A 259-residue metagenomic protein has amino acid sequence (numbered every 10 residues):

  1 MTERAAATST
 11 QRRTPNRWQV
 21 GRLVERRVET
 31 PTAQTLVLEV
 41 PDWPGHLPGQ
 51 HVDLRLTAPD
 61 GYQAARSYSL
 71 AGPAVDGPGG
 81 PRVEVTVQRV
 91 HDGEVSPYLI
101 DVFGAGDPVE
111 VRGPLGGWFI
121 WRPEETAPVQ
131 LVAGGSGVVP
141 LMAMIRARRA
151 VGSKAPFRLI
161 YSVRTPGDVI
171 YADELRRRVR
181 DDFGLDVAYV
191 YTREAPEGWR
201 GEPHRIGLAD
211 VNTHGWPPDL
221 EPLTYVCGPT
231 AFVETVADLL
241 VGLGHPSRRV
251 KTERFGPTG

Functional and structural regions predicted by a protein language model:
R4-D107, V163-T165, V190-E194: Ferredoxin-reductase
R13-R17, P156-G259: Reductase modules of NAD(P)H-dependent flavoproteins
G49, G137, P229: Short, conserved phosphate/pyrophosphate- and ester-handling motifs at nucleotide-, phospho-/glycolipid
G113-E125: A short, basic/flexible loop-to-alpha-helix module at the beginning of a structural domain
R122-P128, P218-L220: Short helix-loop-beta connector
S136-L141, F232: Hydrophobic/small residue at the entry helix of a nucleotide-binding pocket
P140-A150: Histidine-anchored nucleotide/phosphate-binding helix
